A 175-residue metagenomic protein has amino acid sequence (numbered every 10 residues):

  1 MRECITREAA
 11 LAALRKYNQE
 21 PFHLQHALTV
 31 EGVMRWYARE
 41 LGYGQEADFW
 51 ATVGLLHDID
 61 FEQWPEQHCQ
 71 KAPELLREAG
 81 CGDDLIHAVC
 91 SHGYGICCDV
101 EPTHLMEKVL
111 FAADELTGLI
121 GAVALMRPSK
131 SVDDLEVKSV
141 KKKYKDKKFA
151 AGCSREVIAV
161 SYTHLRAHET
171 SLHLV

Functional and structural regions predicted by a protein language model:
M1-W64: Acidic/His-rich, divalent-metal-binding segments that scaffold phosphate/diphosphate chemistry
A12-K16, T29-W36, L75, G121-A124 (+2 more regions): Alpha-helical scaffold segments in soluble metabolic enzymes
M34, A72, T163: Aromatic/hydrophobic pocket-lining residues that form π-stacking "cages" and hydrophobic walls in ligand
Y43-F149: Divalent metal-dependent catalytic cores for phosphoryl transfer on phosphate-bearing substrates
F149-A150, S154, R166: Internal alpha/beta core interface subdomains
A159-S161: Acidic, proline/serine/threonine- and glycine-rich low-complexity intrinsically disordered segments
T163-T170: Conserved small/polar residues in nucleotide/adenosyl-binding loops
